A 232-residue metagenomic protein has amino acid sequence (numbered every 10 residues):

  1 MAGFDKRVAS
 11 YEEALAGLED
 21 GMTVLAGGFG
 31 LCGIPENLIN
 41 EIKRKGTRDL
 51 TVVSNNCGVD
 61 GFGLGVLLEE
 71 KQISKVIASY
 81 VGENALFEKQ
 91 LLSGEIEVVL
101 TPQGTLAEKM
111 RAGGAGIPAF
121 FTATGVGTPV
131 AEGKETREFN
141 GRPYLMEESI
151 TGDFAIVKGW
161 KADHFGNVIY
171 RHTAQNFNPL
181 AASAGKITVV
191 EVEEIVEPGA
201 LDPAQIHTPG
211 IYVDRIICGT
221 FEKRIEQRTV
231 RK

Functional and structural regions predicted by a protein language model:
M1-K232: Conserved alpha/beta enzyme-core scaffold
